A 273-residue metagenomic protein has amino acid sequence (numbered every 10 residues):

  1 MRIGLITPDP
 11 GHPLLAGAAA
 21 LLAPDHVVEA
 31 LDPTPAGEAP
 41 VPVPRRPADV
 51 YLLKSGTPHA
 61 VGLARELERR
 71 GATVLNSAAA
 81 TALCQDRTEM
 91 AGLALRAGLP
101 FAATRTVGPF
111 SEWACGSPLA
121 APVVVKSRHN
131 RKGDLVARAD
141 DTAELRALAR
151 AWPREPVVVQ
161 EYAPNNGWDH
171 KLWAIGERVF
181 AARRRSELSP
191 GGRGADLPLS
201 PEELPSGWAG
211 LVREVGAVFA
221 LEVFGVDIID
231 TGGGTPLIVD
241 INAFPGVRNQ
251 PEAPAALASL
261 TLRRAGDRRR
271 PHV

Functional and structural regions predicted by a protein language model:
M1-A80: ATP-binding N-terminal substructure of ATP-dependent carboxylate-amine bond-forming enzymes
I3-G4, E68-R69, A79-W168, S206 (+1 more regions): Active-site nucleotide/adenylate-binding loops and adjacent lid/helix of ATP-dependent enzymes
D49-L52, K126, L172-A174, G234-N249: A short beta-strand motif that forms the metal-chelation/ATP-contact edge of phosphoryl-transfer active sites
G56-P58, H129-N130, F244: Short glycine-rich anion-binding loops that position phosphate/pyrophosphate groups of nucleotides and phosphorylated
V123, V158, F180, F224 (+1 more regions): Protein kinase-like catalytic core scaffold
A137-F219: Phosphate-binding site of ATP-dependent enzymes
G191-I238, N242, Q250-E252, A256-H272: A long amphipathic alpha-helix within ATP-dependent nucleotide-binding catalytic cores
